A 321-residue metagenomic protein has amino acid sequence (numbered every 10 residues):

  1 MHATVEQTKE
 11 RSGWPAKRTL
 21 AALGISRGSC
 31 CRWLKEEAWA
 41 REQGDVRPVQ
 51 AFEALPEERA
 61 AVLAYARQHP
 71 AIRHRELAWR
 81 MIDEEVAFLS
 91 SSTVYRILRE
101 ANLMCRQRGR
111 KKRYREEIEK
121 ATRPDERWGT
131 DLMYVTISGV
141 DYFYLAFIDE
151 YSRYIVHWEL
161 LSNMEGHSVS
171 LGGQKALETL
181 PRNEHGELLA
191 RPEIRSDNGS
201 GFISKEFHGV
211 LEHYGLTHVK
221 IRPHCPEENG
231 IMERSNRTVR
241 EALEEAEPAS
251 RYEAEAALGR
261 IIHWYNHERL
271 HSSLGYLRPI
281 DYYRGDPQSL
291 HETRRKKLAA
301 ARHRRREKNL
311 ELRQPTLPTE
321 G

Functional and structural regions predicted by a protein language model:
M1-W14, R59-Q68: Short, amphipathic alpha-helical "recognition" segments used to contact nucleic acids or chromatin
T19-L20, C30, V62, L77 (+11 more regions): Mobile genetic element proteins and their domesticated derivatives, centered on retroelements and DNA transposons
C31-R127, P226, Y283-T293: Basic, flexible linker segments flanking DNA-binding modules in nucleic acid-interacting mobile-element proteins
P48, E212-L216, R237-G321: C-terminal domain-tail junction helix/linker
I82, A87-F88, S92-I148, Y154 (+4 more regions): Mobile-element integrase/transposase regions, centering on the N-terminal DNA-binding/Zn-coordinating module
N183-I203, N229, Y276-I280: Acidic/histidine-rich, metal-coordinating catalytic segments
A190-N198, E212-I231, E245-R251: RNase H-like polynucleotidyl transferase catalytic core
